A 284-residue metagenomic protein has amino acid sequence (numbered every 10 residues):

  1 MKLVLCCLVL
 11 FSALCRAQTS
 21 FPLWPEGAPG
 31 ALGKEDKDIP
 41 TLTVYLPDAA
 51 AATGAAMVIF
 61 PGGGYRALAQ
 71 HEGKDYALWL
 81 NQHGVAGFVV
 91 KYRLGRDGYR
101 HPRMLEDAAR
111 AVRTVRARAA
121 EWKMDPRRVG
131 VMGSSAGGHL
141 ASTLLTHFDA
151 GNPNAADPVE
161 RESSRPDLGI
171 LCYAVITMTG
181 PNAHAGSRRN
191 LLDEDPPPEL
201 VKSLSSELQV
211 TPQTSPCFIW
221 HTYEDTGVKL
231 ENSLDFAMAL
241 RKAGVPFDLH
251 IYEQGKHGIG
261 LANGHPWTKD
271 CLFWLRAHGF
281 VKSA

Functional and structural regions predicted by a protein language model:
Q18-A51: N-terminal cap/lid segment of alpha/beta-hydrolase-fold proteins
K34, T43-Y45, L105, W220 (+1 more regions): C-terminal catalytic histidine-bearing segment of alpha/beta-hydrolase fold enzymes
P40, A155-V159, E194-Q209, S215: Active-site nucleophile elbow and catalytic-triad environment of alpha/beta-hydrolase enzymes
T53-G62: Short beta-strand element of the alpha/beta-hydrolase
P61-R66, Y223: Active-site glycine-rich loops that stabilize anionic/oxyanionic intermediates across multiple enzyme folds
A69-Q70, D75-Y76, V90-P126, L261-P266: Catalytic nucleophile-loop/oxyanion-hole region of alpha/beta-hydrolase and closely related hydrolase-like folds
R110-H184, V201-K202, S206: Primarily recognizes the serine-hydrolase "nucleophile elbow" in alpha/beta-hydrolase and SGNH/GDSL folds
I219-H221, D225: Short beta-strand/loop motif that positions the catalytic acidic residue of the alpha/beta-hydrolase fold
